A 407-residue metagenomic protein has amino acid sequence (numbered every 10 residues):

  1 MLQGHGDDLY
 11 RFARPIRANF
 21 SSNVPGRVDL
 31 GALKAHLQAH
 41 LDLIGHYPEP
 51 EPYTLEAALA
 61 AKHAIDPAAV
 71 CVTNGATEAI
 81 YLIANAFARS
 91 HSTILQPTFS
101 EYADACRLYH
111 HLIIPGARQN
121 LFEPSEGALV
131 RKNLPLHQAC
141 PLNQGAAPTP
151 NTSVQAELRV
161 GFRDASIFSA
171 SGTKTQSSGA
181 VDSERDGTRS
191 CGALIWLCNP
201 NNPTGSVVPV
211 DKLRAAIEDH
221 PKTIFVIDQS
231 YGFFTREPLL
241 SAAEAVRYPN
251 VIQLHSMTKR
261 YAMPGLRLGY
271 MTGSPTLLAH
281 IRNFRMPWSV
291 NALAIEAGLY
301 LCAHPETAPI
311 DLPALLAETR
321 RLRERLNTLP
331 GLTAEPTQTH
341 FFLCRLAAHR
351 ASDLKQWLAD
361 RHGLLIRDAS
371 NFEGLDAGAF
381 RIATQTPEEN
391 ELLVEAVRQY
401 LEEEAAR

Functional and structural regions predicted by a protein language model:
M1-Y47, A61: N-terminal "arm"/small-domain region of PLP-dependent enzymes with the aminotransferase-like
P52-Y53, P67-S92, G269: Conserved beta-loop-alpha segment that forms the PLP phosphate-binding cup at the N-terminus of a helix
N85-N133, L158, R163, F168 (+3 more regions): PLP-dependent aminotransferase-like
R107, I114, N120-L121, E126-L129 (+3 more regions): Active-site pre-lysine segment of PLP-dependent enzymes
Q119, H137-Q138, Q144, Q155 (+1 more regions): Low-complexity, intrinsically disordered or signal/transmembrane-proximal segments
D211, D360-R361, E373-R407: PLP-dependent enzyme catalytic core of the Aspartate aminotransferase-like
N250-T328, T333-E335: PLP-dependent aminotransferase class I/II
L316, L329-H362, T384: Conserved PLP-binding catalytic core of the aspartate aminotransferase-like
